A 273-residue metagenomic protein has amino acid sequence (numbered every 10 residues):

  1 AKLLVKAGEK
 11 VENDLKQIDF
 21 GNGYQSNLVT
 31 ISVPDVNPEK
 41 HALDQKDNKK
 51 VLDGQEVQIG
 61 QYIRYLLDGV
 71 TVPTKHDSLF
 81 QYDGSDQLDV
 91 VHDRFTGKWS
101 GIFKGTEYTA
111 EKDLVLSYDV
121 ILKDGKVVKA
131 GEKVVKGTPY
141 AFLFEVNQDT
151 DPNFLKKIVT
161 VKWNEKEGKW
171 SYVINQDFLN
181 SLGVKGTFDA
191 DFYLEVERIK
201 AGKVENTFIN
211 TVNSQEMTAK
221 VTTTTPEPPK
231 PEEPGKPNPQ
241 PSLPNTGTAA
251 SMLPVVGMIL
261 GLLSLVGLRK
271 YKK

Functional and structural regions predicted by a protein language model:
A1-E12, Q61, L66-G69, D151-F154 (+2 more regions): Low-complexity, intrinsically disordered segments enriched in Ser/Thr together with acidic residues
L3-N48, R198-S242: Extracellular/luminal low-complexity Ser/Thr/Pro-rich, glycosylation-prone repeat/linker regions
N48-E56: Short beta-strand segments of immunoglobulin-like
Q55-D83: Short beta-strand elements of extracellular/lumenal beta-sandwich folds
L79-I174: A surface/secretory-pathway sequence property marking extracellular, secreted, or lumenal proteins enriched
P244-K272: A cross-kingdom C-terminal cell-surface attachment/processing module
